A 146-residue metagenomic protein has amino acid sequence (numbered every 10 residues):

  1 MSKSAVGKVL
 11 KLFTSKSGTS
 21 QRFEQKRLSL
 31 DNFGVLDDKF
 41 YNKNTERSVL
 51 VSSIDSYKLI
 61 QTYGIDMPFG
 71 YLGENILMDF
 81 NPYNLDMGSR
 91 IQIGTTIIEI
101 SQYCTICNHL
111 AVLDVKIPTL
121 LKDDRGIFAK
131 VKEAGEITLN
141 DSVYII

Functional and structural regions predicted by a protein language model:
M1-C104, E136, I146: Electropositive, beta-rich accessory/interaction domains or terminal extensions that provide binding surfaces
Q21-E24, N108-D114: Short, solvent-exposed secondary-structure boundary/capping segments
Y63-N75, A111-G126: Short, basic/aromatic beta-hairpin or loop at an interaction surface
Y103, A111, L139-S142: A short secondary-structure junction signal
G126-I146: Well-ordered alpha/beta subsegment
